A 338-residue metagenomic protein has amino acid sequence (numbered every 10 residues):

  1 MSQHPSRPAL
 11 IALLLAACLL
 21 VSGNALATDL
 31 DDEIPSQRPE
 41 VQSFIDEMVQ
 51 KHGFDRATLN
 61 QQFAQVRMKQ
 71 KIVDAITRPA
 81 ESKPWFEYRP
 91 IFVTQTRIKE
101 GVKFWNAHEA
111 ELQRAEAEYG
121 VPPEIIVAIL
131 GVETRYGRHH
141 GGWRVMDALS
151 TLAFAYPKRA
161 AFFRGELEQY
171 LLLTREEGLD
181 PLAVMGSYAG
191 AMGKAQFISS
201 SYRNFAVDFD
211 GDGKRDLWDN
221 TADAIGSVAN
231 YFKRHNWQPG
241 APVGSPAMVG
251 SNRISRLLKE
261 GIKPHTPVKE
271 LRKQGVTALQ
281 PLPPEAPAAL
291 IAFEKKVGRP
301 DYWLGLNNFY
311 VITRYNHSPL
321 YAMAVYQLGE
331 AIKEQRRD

Functional and structural regions predicted by a protein language model:
S2-A12: Bacterial N-terminal signal peptides that target proteins for export
I11-S22: Bacterial N-terminal signal peptides
T28-E116: An acidic, Gly/Ser/Thr/Pro-rich helix-cap/linker signature
L59-M68, P122-G137, Y170-L172, V228-A229: Short, functionally critical alpha-helical segments immediately adjacent to catalytic or ligand/cofactor-binding
M68-A75, T134-R144, A155-A160, E176-L182 (+2 more regions): Secretory-pathway/luminal and periplasmic proteins that interact with or process carbohydrate-rich
V145-F154, M192-V207, V228: Substrate-binding/active-site groove segments that recognize and process beta-1,4-linked N-acetyl-hexosamine
F209-L217: Acidic, glycine-anchored loop motifs typical of Ca2+
G250-D338: C-terminal soluble interaction/assembly domains
